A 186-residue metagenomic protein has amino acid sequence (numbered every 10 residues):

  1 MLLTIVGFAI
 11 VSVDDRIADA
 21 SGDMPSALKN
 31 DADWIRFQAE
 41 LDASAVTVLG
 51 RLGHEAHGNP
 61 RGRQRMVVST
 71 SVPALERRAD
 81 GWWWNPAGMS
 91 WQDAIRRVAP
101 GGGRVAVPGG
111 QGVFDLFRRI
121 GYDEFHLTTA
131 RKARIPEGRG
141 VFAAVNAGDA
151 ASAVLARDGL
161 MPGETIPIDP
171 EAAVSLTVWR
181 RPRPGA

Functional and structural regions predicted by a protein language model:
M1-A186: Enzymes that bind and transform nitrogen-containing heteroaromatic metabolites
